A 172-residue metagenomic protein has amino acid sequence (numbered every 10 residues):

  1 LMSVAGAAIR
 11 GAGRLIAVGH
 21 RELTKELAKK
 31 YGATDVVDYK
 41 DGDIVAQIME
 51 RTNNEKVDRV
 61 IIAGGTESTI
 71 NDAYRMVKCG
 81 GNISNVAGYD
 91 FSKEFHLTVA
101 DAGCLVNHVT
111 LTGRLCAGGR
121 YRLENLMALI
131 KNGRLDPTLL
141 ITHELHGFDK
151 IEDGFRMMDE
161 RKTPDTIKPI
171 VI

Functional and structural regions predicted by a protein language model:
L1-D41, A46: Mid-domain Rossmann-like dinucleotide-binding core that forms the NAD(H)/NADP(H) cofactor-binding site
R10, Y31, E55, L135 (+1 more regions): Structured loop/turn residues at beta-strand edges in well-structured enzyme cores
Y39, I61-G64, V86: Short, well-ordered coil/turn residues at beta-beta hairpins and beta-strand->alpha-helix junctions within
D43-I48, S68-T69, K150-D153: Short acidic active-site motifs
V45-V60: A short acidic, Gly/Pro-enriched loop at the edge of an enzyme's catalytic core that lines a small-molecule cofactor
T66-R134: Glycine-rich phosphate-binding loop and adjacent beta-alpha segment of Rossmann(oid) nucleotide-cofactor-binding
N71-R75, G119-I172: C-terminal hydrophobic helical "lid"/dimerization subdomain of Rossmann-like NAD(P)H-dependent oxidoreductases
